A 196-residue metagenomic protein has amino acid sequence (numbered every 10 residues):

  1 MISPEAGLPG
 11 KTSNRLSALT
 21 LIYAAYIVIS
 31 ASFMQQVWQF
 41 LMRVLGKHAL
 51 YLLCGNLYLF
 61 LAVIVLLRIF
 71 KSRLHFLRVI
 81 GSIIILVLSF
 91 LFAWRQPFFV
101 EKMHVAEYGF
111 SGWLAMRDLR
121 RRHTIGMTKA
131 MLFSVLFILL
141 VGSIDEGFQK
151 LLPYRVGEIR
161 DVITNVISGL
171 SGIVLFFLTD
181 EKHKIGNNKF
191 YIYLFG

Functional and structural regions predicted by a protein language model:
M1-K150, I159, V174, D180-G196: Bulky hydrophobic segments
R160-I167: Pore- or pathway-lining transmembrane helices of multi-pass membrane proteins that form conduits for solutes/ions
